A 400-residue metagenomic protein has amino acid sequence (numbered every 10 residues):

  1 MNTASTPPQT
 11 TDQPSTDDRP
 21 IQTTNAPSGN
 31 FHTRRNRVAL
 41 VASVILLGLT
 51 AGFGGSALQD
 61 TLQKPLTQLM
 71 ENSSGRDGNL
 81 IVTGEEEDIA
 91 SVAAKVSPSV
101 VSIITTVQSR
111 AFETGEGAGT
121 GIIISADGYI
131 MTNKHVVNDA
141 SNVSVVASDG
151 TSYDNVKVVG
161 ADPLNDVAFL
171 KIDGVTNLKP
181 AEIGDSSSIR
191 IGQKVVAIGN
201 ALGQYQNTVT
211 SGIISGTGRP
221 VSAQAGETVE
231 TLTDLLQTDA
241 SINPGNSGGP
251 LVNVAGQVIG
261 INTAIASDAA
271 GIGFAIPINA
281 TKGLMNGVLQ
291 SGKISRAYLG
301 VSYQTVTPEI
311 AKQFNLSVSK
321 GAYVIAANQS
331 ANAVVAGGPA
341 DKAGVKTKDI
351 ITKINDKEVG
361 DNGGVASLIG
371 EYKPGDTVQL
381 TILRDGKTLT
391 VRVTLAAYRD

Functional and structural regions predicted by a protein language model:
M1-G29: N-terminal targeting leaders characterized by basic, low-complexity, disordered sequences that direct proteins
N2-P8, T33-A42, G48-K320, I325-S330 (+6 more regions): Serine-dependent protease modules
V92-A93, K348-I351, L380: Flexible, small-residue-rich helix->loop connector segments that border functional cores
I130-M131, G337-N362: Conserved PDZ fold ligand-binding element
S141-V143, D349, V378: Short beta-strand/loop motifs in extracellular/secreted proteins, especially within beta-sandwich accessory domains
V301, A327, A331-V334, K348 (+2 more regions): PDZ peptide-recognition modules
D376-V378, L389: Exposed beta-strand face motif in extracellular beta-rich ectodomains
